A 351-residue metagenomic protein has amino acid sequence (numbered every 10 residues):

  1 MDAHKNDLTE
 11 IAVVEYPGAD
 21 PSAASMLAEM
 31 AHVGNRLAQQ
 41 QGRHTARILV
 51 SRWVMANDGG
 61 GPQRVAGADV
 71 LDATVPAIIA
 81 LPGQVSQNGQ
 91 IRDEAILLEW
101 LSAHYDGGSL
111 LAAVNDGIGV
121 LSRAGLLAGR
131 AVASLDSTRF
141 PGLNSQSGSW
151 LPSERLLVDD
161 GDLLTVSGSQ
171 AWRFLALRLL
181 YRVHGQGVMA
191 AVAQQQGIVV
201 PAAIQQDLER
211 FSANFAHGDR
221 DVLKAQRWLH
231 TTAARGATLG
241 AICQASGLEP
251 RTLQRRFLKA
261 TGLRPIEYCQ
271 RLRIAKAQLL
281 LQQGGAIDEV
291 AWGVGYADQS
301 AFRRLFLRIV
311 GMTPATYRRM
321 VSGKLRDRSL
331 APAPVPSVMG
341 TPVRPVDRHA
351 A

Functional and structural regions predicted by a protein language model:
D2-T74: N-terminal beta1-alpha1 cap of cysteine-dependent amidohydrolase-like domains
A46-L111: Flexible gly/pro-rich beta->alpha loop and the following alpha-helix that scaffold active-site loops
L97-S137: Catalytic nucleophile loop
A128-L156, A191-V192: A conserved active-site-flanking secondary-structure segment within enzyme catalytic domains
L157-V166, H184-R227, T231, A245-S246 (+2 more regions): Short, Lys/Arg-enriched, Trp-marked, Pro/Gly-tolerant hinge/linker segments that flank
Y181-G185, K224-T238, F257, Q278-A286 (+2 more regions): Basic, amphipathic alpha-helical hairpins
G236-L272, W292-T316: Basic/polar phosphate-binding segments, predominantly the helix-turn-helix DNA-binding elements of transcriptional
S300-A351: …primarily DNA-binding HTH/wHTH and HhH modules…
